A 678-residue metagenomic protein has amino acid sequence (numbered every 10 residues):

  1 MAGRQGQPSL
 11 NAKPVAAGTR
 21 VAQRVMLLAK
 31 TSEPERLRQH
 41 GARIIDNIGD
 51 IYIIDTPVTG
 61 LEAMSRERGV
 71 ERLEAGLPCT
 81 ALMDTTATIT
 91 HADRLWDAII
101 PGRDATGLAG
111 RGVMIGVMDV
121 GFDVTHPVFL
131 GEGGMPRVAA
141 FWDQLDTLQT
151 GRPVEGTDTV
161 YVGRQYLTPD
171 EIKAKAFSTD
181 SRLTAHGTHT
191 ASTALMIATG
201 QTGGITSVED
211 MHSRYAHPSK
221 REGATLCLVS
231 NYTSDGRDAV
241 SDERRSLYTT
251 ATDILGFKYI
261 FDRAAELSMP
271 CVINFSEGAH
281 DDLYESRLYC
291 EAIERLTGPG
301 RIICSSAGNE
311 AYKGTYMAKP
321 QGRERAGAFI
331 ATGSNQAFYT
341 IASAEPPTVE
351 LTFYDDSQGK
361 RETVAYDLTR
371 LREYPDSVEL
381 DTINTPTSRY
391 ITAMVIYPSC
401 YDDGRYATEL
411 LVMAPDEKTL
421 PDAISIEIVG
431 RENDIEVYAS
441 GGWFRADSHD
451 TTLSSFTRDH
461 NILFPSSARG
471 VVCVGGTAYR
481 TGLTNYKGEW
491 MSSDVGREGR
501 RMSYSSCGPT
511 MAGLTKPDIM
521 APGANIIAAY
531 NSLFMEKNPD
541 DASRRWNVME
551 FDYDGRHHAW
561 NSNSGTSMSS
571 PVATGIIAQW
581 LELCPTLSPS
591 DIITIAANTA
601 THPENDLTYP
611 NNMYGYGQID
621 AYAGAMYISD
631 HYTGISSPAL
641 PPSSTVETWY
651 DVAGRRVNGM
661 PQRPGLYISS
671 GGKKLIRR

Functional and structural regions predicted by a protein language model:
M1-A105, M114, S234-D235: Autoinhibitory N-terminal propeptides
P14-A17, P270-V272, E277-A279, L283-E285 (+4 more regions): C-terminal subdomain of the subtilisin-like protease fold in secreted/lumenal serine endopeptidases
R66-M114, V124-V128, T150-T159, D170 (+2 more regions): Protease zymogen maturation seam
I100-A251, S268-V272, E285, G298-G300 (+8 more regions): Subtilisin-like serine protease catalytic core
F122-S192, T202-V208, S219, L267 (+3 more regions): Active-site core segment of subtilase-fold serine proteases
T199, V229-S234, K258-C271, G300 (+3 more regions): Hydrolase catalytic cores
V229-N231, L255-Y284, S306-A307, S425-E432 (+1 more regions): Short acidic, glycine-rich surface-loop motifs adjacent to enzyme active sites
I628-A653: Residue-level detector of functionally pivotal "anchor" positions at catalytic/ligand-binding pockets or at interdomain
